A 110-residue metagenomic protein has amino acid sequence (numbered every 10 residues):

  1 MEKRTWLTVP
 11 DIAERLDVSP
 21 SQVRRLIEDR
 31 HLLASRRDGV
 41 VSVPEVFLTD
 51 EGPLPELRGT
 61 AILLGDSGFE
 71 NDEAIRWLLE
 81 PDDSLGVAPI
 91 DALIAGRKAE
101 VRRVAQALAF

Functional and structural regions predicted by a protein language model:
M1-F110: Non-transmembrane "mature" sequence context
